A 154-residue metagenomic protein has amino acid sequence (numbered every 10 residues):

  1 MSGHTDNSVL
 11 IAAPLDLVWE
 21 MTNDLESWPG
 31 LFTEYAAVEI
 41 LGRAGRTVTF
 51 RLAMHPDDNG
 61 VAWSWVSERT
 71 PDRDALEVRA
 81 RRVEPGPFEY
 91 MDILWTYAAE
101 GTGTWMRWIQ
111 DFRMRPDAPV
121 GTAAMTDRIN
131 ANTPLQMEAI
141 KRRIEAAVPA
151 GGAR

Functional and structural regions predicted by a protein language model:
M1-T47, R154: Hydrophobic ligand-binding cavity/cleft-lining segments
G3, A13, R82, G121-M125: Residue-level detector of alpha-helix boundaries and kinks
D16-W19, P134, E138: Amphipathic alpha-helical segments that line or abut small-molecule/effector binding pockets and mediate allosteric
W19-D24, V48-L52, D74-R81: Short Pro/Gly-enriched beta-strand edge/turn motifs at strand-loop
P29-G30, A37-A44, H55-W105, D111-M114 (+2 more regions): Hydrophobic-ligand binding "helix-grip"
D111-L135: A short acidic/glycine-rich loop-to-helix N-cap element
